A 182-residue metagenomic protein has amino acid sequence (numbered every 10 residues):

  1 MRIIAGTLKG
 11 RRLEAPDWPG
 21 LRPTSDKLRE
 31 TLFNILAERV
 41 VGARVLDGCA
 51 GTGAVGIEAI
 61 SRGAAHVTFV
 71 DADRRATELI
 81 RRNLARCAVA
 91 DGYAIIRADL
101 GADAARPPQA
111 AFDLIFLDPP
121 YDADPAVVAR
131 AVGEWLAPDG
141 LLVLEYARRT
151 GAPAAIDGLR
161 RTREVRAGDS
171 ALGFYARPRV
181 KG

Functional and structural regions predicted by a protein language model:
M1-G182: Class I S-adenosyl-L-methionine-dependent methyltransferase catalytic core
